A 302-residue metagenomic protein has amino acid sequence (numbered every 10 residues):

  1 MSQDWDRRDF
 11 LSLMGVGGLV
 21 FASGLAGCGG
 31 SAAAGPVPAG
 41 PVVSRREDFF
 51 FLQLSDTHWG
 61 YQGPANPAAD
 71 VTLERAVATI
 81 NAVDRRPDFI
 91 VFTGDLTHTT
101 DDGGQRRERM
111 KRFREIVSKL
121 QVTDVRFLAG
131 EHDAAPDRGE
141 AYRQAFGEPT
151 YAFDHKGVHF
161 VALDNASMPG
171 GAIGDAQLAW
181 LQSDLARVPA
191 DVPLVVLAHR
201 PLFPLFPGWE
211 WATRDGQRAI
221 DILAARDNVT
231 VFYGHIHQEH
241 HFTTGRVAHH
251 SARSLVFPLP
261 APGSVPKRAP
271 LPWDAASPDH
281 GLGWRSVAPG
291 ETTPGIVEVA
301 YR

Functional and structural regions predicted by a protein language model:
M1-F21: N-terminal secretory signal peptides and thylakoid transit peptides that target proteins across membranes
A26-G27: C-terminal motif of bacterial Sec signal peptides marking the signal peptidase cleavage site
G30-R107, S183, L205: N-terminal active-site segment of His-dependent metallophosphoesterases
G35-A39, V43, D102-P193, W211-T230 (+1 more regions): Extended active-site neighborhood of metal-dependent phosphoesterases/phosphodiesterases
L54-S55, I90-G94, V125-E131, V196-A198 (+2 more regions): Active-site neighborhood of phospho(di)ester-bond hydrolases with catalytic His/Asp-centered motifs
T57-G60, L96-T99, E131-A135, A166-P169 (+3 more regions): Solvent-exposed loop/turn segments at secondary-structure junctions within structured extracellular/periplasmic domains
P189-L205: Short acidic, glycine-rich surface-loop motifs adjacent to enzyme active sites
A300-R302: A short, acidic, flexible beta-alpha connecting loop/helix-capping segment that sits on the rim of active
